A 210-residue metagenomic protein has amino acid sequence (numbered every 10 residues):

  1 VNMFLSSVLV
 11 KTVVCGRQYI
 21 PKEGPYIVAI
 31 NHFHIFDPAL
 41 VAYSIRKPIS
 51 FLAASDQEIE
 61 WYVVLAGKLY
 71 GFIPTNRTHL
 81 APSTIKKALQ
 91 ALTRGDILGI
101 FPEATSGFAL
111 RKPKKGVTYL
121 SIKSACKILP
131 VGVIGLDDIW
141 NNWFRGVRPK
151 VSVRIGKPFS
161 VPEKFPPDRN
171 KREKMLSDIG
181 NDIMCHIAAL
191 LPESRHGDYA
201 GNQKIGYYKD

Functional and structural regions predicted by a protein language model:
V1-N2, L69-T75, F101-T105: Short, basic, glycine/proline-bearing loop/turn elements
V1-V13, K204-Y207: N-terminal membrane-anchoring alpha-helices
S7-V8, C15, I20-H79, K87 (+1 more regions): Catalytic core of membrane glycerolipid acyltransferases/transacylases, capturing the structured, soluble-facing
V10, T78-P82, L110, R169: A conditional alpha-helix N-cap/helix-loop micro-motif detector
P25-I27, G95-F101, L129: Residue-level preference for the first positions of well-ordered beta-strands
L89-T118: Catalytic-site beta-strand/loop segments enriched in glycine and acidic/polar residues
F108-K174, D178, K204-Y207: A cross-family acyltransferase "interaction/gating" segment
R195-D210: Short, highly charged C-terminal tails/helix-capping segments
